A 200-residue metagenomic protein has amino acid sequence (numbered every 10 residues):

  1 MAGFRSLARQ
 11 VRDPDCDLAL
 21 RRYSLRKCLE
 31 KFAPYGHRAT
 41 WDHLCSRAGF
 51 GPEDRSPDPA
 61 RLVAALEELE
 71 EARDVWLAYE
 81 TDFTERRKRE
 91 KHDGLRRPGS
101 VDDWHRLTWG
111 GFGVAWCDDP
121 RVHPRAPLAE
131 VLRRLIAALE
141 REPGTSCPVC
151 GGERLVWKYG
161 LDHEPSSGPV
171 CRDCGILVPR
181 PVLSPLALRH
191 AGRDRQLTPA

Functional and structural regions predicted by a protein language model:
M1-F32, L128-L132: Short terminal alpha-helical segments
R12-L20, Y35-A39, P52-S56, L77-A78 (+1 more regions): Charged, low-complexity interaction regions
P57-A138: Amphipathic alpha-helical binding modules
R141-T145, G168: Residues immediately within or flanking Cys/His clusters that coordinate Zn2+ in small zinc-binding modules
C147-C150, C171-C174: Short cysteine-rich clusters marking metal-coordination/redox-active sites
G152-V156, P179: Short functional micro-motifs and their immediate structural scaffolds
K158-P169: Short linker/helix segments within small regulatory modules
D173-G192: Short metal-binding segments enriched for Cys and/or His
